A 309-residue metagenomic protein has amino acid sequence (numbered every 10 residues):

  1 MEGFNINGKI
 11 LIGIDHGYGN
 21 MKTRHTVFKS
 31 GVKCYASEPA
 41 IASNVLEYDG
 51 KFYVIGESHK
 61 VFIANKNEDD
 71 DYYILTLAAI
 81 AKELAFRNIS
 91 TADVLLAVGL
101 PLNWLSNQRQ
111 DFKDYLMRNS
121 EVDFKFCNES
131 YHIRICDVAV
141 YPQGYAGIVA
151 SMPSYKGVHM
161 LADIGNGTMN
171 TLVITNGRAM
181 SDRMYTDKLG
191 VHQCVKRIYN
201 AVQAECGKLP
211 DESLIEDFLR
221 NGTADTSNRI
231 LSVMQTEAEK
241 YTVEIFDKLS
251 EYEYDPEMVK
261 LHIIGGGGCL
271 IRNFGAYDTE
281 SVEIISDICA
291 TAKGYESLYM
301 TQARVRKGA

Functional and structural regions predicted by a protein language model:
M1-L161, R178-Q193, E205, S213-A309: Nucleotide/phosphate-binding catalytic cleft detector across ATP-hydrolyzing and phosphate-transferring enzymes
T23, T171-V173: Conserved blade-register residue in beta-propeller folds
I164-N170: Ser/Thr-glycine-rich phosphate-binding loops at phosphate-binding pockets of nucleotides, nucleotide cofactors
